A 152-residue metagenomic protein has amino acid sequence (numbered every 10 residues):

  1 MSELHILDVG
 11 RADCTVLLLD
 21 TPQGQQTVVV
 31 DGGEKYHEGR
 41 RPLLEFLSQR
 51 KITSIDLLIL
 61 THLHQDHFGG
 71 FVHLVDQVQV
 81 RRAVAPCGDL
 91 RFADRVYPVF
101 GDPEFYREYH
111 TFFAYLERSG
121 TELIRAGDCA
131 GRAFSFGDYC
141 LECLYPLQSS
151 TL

Functional and structural regions predicted by a protein language model:
M1-L152: Non-globular, low-confidence helical/coil segments that flank catalytic cores
